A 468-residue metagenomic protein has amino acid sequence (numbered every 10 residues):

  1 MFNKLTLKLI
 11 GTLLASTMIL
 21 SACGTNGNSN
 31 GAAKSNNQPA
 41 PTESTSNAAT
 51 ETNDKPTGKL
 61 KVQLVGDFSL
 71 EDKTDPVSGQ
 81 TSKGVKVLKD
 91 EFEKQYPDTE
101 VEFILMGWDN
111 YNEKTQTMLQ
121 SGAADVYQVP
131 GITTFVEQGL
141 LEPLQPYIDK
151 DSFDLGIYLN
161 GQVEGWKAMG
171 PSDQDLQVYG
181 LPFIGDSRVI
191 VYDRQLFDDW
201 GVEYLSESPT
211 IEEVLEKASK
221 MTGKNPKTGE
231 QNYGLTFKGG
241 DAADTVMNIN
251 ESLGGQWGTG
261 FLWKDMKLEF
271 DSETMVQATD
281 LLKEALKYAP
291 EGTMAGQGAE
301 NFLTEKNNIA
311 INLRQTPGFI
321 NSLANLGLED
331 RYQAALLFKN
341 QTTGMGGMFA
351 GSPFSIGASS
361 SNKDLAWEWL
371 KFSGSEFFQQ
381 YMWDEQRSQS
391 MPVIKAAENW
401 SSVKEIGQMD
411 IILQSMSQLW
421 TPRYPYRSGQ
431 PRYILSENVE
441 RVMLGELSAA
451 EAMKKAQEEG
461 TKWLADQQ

Functional and structural regions predicted by a protein language model:
F2, L7-T12, S16-L140, Y204 (+8 more regions): Conserved N-terminal structural module of periplasmic/extracytoplasmic solute-binding proteins
E51, G131-S187, Q333-L336, V403: Hinge/lid segment of periplasmic solute-binding proteins
K94, W200, D280, P290 (+2 more regions): Extracytoplasmic/periplasmic substrate-recognition and gating elements
N112-A123, L196-F197, L215-K220, Q297-N312 (+2 more regions): Short helices/loops that flank or line small-molecule/ion binding pockets
T133-V136, T316-E329: A ligand-binding cleft/hinge motif common to bilobed small-molecule-binding domains
G170-F183, R188, E212-K267, N307-I311: Extracytoplasmic/periplasmic solute-binding protein
D173, D330, A335, D384-I434 (+2 more regions): Long, aromatic- and glycine/proline-rich binding clefts that accommodate carbohydrate-like moieties
K217-A218, W263-M294, L337: Glycine-centered hinge/linker elements that transmit conformational signals in sensory and ligand-binding systems
